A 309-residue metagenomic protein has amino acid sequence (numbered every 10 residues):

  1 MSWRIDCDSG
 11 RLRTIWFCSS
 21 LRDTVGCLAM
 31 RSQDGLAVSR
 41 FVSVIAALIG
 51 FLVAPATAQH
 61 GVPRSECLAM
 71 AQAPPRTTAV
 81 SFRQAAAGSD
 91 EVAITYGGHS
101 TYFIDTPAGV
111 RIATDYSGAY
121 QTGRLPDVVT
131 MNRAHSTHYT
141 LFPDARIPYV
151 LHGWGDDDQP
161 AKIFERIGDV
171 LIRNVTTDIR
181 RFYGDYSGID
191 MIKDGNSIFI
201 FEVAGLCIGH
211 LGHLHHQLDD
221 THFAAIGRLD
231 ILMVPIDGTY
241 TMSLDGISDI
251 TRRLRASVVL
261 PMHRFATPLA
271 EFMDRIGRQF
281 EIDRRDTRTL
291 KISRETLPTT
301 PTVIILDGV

Functional and structural regions predicted by a protein language model:
R31-V44: Bacterial N-terminal signal peptides that target proteins for export
V42-L52: Bacterial N-terminal signal peptides
P55-F182, L206-L211, D230-V234, H263-K291 (+1 more regions): Metallo-beta-lactamase
R181-L254, F265-E271, R275: Active-site-proximal loop/helix segments of hydrolase catalytic cores
